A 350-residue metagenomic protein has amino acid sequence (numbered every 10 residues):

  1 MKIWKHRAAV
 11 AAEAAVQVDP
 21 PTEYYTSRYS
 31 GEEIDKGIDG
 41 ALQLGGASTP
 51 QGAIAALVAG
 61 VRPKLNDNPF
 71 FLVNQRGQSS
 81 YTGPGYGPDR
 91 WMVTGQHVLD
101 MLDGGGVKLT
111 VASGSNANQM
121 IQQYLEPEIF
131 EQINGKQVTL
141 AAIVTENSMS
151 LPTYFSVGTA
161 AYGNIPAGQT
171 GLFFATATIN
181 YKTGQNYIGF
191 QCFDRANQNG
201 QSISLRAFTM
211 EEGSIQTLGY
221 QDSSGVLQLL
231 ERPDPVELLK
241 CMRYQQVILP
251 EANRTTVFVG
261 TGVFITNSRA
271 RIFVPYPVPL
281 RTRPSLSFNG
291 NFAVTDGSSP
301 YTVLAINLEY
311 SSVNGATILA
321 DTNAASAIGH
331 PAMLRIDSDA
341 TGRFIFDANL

Functional and structural regions predicted by a protein language model:
K2-V61, Q216-E231, E237-K240: Fibrous stalk/shaft segments of extracellular and virion attachment machinery
E13-V16, L57-V58, S79-G83, G168-T170 (+3 more regions): Surface-exposed ligand/attachment interfaces on beta-rich extracellular proteins
A55-S79, T178-K182, Q191-R254, F346-N349: Extracellular polysaccharide-targeting segments
P63, N116, E131-Q132, M149-Y162 (+1 more regions): Phosphate/adenylate-binding glycine loop and adjacent helical scaffold
F71, S113-P152, A175-A177, A207-T209 (+2 more regions): Extra-cytoplasmic beta-strand recognition segments
V73-T94, S285-F292: Short, tryptophan-glycine- and acidic/Ser/Thr-enriched carbohydrate-recognition patches
V98-N118: Short carbohydrate-recognition loop motifs
S156-Q185: Extracellular carbohydrate recognition and processing domains and analogous Trp-centered ligand-binding platforms
